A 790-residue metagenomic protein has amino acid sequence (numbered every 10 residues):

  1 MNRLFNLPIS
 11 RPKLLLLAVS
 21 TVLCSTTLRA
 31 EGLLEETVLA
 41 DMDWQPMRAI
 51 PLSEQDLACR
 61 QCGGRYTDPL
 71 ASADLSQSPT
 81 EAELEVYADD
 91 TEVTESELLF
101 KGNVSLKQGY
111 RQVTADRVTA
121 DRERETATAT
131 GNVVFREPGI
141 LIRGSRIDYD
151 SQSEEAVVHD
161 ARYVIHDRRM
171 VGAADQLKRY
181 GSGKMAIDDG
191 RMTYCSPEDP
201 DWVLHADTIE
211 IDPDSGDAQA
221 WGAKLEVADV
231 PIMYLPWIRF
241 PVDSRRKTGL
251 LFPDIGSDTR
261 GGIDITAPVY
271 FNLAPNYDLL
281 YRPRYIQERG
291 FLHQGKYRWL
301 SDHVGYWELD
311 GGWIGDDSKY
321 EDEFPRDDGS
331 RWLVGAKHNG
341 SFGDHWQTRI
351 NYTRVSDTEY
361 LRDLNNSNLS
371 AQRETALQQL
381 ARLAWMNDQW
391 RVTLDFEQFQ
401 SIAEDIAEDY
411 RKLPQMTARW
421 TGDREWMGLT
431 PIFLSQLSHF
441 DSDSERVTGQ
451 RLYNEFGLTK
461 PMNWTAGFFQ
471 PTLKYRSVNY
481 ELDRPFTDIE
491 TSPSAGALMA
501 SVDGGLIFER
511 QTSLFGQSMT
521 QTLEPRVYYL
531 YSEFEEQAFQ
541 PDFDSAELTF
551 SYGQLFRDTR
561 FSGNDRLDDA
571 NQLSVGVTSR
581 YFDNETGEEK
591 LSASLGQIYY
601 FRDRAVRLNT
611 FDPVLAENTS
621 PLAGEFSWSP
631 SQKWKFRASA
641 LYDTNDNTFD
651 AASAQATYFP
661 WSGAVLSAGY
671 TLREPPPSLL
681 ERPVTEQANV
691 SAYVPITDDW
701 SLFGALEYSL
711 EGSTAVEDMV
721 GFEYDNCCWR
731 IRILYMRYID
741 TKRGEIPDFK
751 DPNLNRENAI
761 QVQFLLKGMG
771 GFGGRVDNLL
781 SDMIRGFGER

Functional and structural regions predicted by a protein language model:
N2-L16: Bacterial N-terminal signal peptides that target proteins for export
S10-K13, P51-E54, D121, N463 (+1 more regions): Residues at the start of alpha-helices and the adjacent loop-to-helix junctions
K13-S25: Bacterial N-terminal signal peptides
C24, C59-C62, C195, C727-C728: Generic recognition of cysteine residues
T26-A30: Sec/Tat signal peptide C-region and signal peptidase I cleavage site
E31-D189, V203-G222, Y281: N-terminal amphipathic/hydrophobic interface segments
I140-E155, Y163-T193, P197-T208, D212-R790: Outer-membrane beta-barrel proteins and related beta-barrel translocases across Gram-negative bacteria
